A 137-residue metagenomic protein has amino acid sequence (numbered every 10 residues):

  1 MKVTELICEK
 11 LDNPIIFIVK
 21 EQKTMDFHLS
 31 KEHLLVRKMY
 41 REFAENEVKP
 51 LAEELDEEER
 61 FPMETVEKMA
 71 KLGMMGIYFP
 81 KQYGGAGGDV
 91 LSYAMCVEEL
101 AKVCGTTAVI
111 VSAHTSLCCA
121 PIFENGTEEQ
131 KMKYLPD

Functional and structural regions predicted by a protein language model:
V3-T4, L11: Cationic, amphipathic, low-complexity segments that mediate targeting or membrane/lipid association
T4-L6, E21-T24, A108: Positively charged N-terminal leader segments that act as targeting/secretion signals
I7, L29-L34: Short helix-onset patch at the extreme N-terminus, typifying the N->h transition of secretory signal peptides
K10-T24: Short, Lys/Arg-enriched N-terminal segments with co-localized hydrophobic residues within the first ~10-30 amino acids
D26-L29, L91: An N-terminal boundary/leader segment
E32-N46: A non-catalytic, amphipathic alpha-helix used as a structural packing/dimerization or gating element in enzyme scaffolds
E47-D137: Glycine-rich flavin
